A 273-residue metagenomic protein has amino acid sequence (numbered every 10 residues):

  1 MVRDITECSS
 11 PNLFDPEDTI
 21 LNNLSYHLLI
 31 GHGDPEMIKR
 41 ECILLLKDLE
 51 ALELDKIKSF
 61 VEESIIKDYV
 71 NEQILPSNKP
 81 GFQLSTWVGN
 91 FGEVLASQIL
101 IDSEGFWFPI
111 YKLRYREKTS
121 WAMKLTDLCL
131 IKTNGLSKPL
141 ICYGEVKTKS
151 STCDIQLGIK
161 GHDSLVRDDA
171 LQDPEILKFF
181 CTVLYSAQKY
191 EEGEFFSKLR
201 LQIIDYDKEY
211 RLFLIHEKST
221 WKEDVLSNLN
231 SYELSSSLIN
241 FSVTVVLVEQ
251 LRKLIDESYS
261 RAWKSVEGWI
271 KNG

Functional and structural regions predicted by a protein language model:
M1-K67, I74-L75, L254-G273: Nuclease-adjacent, charged terminal/linker segments that flank catalytic cores
L75-S97, R114-T119: A short, highly charged nucleic-acid-interacting micro-segment common to nuclease and nuclease-linked defense proteins
L100, L128-L130, C142-T148: Conserved catalytic cores of phosphodiester-cleaving nucleases, focusing on short active-site segments
S103-W121: A short acidic/basic microdomain associated with nuclease active sites
S120-L130: Charged, often glycine-rich, active-site loop that binds/positions anionic groups
N134-L140: Short, solvent-exposed loop/turn segments that connect beta-strands within catalytic domains and beta-strand-rich
T152-E223: Acidic, metal/cofactor-coordinating or nucleic-acid-engaging core segments within structured domains
E209-G273: Non-catalytic C-terminal interaction segments of nucleic acid-processing enzymes
